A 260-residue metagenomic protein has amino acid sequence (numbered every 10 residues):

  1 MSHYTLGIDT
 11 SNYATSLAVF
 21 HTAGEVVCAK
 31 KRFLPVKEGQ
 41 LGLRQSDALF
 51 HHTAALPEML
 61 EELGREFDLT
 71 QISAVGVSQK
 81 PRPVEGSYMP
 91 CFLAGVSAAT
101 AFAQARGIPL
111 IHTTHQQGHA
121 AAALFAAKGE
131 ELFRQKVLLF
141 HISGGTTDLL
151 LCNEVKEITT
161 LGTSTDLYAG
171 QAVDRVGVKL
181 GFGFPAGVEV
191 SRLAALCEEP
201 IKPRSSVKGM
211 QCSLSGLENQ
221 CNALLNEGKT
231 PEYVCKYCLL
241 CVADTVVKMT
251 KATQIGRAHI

Functional and structural regions predicted by a protein language model:
M1-S2, I108, H112-V137: Conserved phosphate-binding catalytic cores of ATP/NTP-utilizing and phosphoryl-transfer enzymes
H3, T10-S11, C28-A29, E131-R134 (+2 more regions): A short helix-loop
S11-F50, I158-T160: Short glycine-rich, Thr/Ser-proximal phosphate-binding strand/loop in the N-terminal lobe of ATP-dependent enzymes
T15-H21, A121, L139-H141, T147-L151: Short beta-strand scaffold segments in enzyme catalytic cores
K30-R32, H51-E66, T245-T250: Short, well-ordered amphipathic alpha-helical segments that serve as non-catalytic structural scaffolds within diverse
M59-S73, K229, M249-R257: Phosphate/pyrophosphate-binding loops at sites that engage ATP/ADP/AMP, CoA/4′-phosphopantetheine, polyphosphate
E61-S97: Short beta-strand-loop/turn "lid" adjacent to the catalytic site in phosphate-handling enzymes
K208-S215, Q220-R257: Adenine-nucleotide phosphate-binding core of ATP-dependent small-molecule kinases
